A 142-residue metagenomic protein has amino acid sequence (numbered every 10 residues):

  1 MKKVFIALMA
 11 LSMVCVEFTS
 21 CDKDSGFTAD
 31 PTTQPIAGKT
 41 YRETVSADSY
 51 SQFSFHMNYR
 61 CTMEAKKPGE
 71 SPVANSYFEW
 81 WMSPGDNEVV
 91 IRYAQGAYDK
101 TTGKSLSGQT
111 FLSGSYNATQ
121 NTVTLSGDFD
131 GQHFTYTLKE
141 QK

Functional and structural regions predicted by a protein language model:
M1-V4, D22: Positively charged n-region of N-terminal signal peptides that target proteins for export
V4-M13: Sec-dependent N-terminal signal peptides
V14-T40, E140-K142: Bacterial Sec-dependent N-terminal signal peptides
A29-S51, F78-M82: Tryptophan-anchored aromatic micro-motifs
G38-T40, M57-T62: A short glycine-rich beta-turn/N-cap micro-motif
S46-D48, T62-S126: Contiguous, well-ordered beta-strand patches that form the walls/edges of small beta-barrel/beta-sandwich domains
F53-F55: Secondary-structure capping and domain/repeat boundary segments
G131-K142: Short, low-complexity, Pro/Ser/Thr/Gly-rich segments in the mature regions of secreted, periplasmic
